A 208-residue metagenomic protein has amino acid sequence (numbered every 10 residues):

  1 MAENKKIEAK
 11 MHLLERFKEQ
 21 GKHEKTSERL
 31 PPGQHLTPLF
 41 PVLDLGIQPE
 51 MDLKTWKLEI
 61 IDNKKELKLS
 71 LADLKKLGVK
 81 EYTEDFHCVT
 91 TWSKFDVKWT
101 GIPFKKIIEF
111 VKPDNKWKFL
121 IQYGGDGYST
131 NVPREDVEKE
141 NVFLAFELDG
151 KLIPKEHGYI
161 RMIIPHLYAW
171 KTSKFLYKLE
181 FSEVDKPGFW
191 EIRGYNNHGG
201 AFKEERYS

Functional and structural regions predicted by a protein language model:
A2-S208: Structured, non-membrane catalytic/scaffold regions adjacent to prosthetic-group chemistry
